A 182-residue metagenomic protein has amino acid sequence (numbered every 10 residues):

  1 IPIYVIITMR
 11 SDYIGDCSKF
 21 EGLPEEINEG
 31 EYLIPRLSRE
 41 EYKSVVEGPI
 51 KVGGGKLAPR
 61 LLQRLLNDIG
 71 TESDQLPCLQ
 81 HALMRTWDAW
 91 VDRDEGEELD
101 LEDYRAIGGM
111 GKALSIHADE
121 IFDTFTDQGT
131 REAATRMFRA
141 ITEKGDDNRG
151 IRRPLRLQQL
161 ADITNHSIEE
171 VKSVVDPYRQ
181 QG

Functional and structural regions predicted by a protein language model:
I1-G182: Amphipathic helix/helix-loop-helix segment enriched in hydrophobic residues with interspersed Lys/Arg and occasional
